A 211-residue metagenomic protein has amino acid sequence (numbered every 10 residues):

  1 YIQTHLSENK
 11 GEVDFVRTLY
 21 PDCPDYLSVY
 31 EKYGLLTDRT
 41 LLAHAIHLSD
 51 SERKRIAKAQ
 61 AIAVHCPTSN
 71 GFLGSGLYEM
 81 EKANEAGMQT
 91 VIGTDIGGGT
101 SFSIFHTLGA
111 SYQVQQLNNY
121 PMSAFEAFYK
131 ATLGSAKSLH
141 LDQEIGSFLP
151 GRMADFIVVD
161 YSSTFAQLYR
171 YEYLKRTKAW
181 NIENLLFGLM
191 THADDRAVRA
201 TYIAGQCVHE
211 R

Functional and structural regions predicted by a protein language model:
Y1-I62, G74-T90, Q143: Histidine/acidic residue-rich metal-binding segments in metalloenzymes
E8, P67-G71, D95-G98: Short, acidic/turn-prone active-site loops that include or flank metal/cofactor- and phosphate-binding residues
G11-V13, S51, L73-G74, T100-F102 (+2 more regions): Short acidic/glycine-rich loop or secondary-structure boundary segments that cap or lie
Y20, P24, D50, L77 (+7 more regions): Electropositive phosphate-/nucleotide-binding environments in soluble metabolic enzymes
K32-R39, E81-Y173: His/Asp/Glu-enriched, well-ordered alpha-helical/loop segment that forms or immediately abuts the divalent-metal
A45-I46, Q116, S162, Q206: Flexible loop residues that form catalytic and substrate-binding hotspots at small-molecule/glycan-binding clefts
M153-R211: C-terminal cap of metal-dependent C-N hydrolases
